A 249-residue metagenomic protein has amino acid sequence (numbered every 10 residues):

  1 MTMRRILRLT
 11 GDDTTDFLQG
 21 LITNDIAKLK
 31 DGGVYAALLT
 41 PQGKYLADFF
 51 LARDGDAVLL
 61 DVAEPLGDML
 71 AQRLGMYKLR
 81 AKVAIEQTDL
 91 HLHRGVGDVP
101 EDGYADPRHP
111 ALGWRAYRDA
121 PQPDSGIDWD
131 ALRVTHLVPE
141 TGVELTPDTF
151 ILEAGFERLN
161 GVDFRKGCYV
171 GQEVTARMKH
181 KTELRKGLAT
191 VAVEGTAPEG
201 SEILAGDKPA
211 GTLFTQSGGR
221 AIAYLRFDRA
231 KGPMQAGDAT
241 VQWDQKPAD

Functional and structural regions predicted by a protein language model:
M1-D48: Acidic, proline/glycine-enriched N-terminal capping motif
T2-T10, F50-P139, A205: Acidic, low-complexity central loop/insert segments
F17-L18, M69-R73, G187: Hydrophobic side chains in well-ordered alpha-helices
N24, L66-M69, E183, R229-A230: Short, surface-exposed beta-strand-loop junctions and turns on beta-sheet-rich folds
D31-G32, D102, A197-E202: Glycine-centered loop/turn motifs
A36-D48, V99-G103, T175, G206-A210: Short amphipathic beta-strand starts and helix->beta connectors
D128-K186, T190: A mid-sequence, solvent-exposed acidic-amphipathic segment
A154-V162, A176-D249: Glycine-rich, small/acidic residue-mixed loop/short-helix segments
